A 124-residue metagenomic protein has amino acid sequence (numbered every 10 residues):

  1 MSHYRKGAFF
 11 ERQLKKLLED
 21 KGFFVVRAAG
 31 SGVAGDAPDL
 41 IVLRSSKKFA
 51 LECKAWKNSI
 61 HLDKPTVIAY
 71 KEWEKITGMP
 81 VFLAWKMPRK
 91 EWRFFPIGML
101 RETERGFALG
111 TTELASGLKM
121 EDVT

Functional and structural regions predicted by a protein language model:
M1-A29: Acidic-basic catalytic patches of nuclease active cores, encompassing PD-(D/E)XK and other metal-cofactor nuclease
R5, F9, P80-T124: Domain-level recognition of nuclease-like catalytic cores that cleave nucleotide substrates
L18, L40-K57: Conserved catalytic cores of phosphodiester-cleaving nucleases, focusing on short active-site segments
K21, L43, I76-T77: Alpha-helix C-cap/termination motif
S31-A34: A short beta-turn/loop motif at secondary-structure boundaries
D36-P38: Change "...and in nucleic-acid phosphodiester-cleaving endonucleases..." to "...and in nucleic-acid processing enzymes
K48, W56-L83: Short, charged, amphipathic alpha-helix that recurs within catalytic cores of restriction-modification and other
